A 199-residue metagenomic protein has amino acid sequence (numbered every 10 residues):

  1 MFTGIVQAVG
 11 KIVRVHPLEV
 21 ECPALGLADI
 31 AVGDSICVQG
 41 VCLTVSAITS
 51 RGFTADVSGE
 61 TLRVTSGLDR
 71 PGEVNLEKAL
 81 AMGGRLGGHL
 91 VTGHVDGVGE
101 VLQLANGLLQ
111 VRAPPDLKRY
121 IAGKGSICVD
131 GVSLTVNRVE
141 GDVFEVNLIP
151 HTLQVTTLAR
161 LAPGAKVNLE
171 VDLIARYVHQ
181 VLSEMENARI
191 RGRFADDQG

Functional and structural regions predicted by a protein language model:
M1-G199: Conserved loop->alpha-helix
